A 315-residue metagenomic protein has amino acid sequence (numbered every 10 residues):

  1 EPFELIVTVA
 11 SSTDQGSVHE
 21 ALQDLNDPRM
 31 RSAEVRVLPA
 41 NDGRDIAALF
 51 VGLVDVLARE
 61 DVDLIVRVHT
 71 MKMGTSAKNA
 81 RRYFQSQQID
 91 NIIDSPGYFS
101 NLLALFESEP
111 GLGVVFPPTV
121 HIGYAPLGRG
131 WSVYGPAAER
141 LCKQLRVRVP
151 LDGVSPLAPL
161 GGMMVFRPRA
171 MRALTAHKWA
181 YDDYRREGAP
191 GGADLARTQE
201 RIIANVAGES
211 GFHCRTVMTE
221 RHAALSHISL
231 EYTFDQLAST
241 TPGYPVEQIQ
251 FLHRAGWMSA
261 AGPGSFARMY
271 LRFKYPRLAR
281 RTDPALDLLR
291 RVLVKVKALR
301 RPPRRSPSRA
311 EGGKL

Functional and structural regions predicted by a protein language model:
E1-L315: ER/Golgi luminal nucleotide-sugar-dependent glycosyltransferases, focusing on the catalytic module
